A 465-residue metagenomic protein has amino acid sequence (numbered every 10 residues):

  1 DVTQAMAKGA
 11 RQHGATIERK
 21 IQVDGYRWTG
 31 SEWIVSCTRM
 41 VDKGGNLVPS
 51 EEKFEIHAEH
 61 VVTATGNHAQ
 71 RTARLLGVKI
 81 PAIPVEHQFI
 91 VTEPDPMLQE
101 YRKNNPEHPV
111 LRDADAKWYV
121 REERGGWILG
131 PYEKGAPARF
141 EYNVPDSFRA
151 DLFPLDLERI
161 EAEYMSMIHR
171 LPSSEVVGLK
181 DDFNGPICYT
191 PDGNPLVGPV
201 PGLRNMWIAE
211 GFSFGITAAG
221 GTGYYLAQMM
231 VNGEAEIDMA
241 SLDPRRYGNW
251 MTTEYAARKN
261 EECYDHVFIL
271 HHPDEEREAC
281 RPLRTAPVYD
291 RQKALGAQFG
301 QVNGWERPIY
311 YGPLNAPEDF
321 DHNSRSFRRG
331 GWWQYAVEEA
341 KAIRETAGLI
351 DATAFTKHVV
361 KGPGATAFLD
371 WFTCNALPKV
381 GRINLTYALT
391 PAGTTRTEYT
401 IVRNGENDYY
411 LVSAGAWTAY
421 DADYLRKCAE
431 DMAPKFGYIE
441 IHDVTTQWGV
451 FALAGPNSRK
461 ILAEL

Functional and structural regions predicted by a protein language model:
D1-G14: Rossmann-like flavin
R11-D24: A conserved beta-strand/loop element that lines the FAD pocket in flavoprotein oxidoreductases
T16-E18, G178-K180, E440-V444: General small-molecule cofactor/ligand-binding pocket signal
Y26-F153, A162-M165, R170, E254-E276 (+1 more regions): Flavin-dependent oxidoreductases
R27-I34, Y189-G193, L203, T395: A short, glycine/Asx- and small/polar-enriched loop/turn that sits immediately N-terminal to a beta-strand
D115, R124, A138-R139, D146-R284: C-terminal catalytic lobe of FAD-dependent flavoproteins
I237-D238, D243-L465: Glycine/proline-enriched, intrinsically flexible loops and inter-domain linkers
